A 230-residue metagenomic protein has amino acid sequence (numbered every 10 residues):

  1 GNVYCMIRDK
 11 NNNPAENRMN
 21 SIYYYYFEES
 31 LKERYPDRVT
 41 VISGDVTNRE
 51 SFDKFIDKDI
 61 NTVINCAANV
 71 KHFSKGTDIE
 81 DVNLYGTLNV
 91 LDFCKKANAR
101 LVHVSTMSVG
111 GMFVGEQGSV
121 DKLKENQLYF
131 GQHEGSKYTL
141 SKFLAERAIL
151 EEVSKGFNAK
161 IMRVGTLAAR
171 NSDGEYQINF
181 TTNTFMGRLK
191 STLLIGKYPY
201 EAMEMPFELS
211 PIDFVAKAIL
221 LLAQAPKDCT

Functional and structural regions predicted by a protein language model:
G1-T62, C66: N-terminal Rossmann/SDR dinucleotide-binding element
C5, P226-T230: A recurrent short beta-strand within the Rossmann-like NAD(P)-dependent oxidoreductase core
R8, V46, T106, V164-L167: Active-site loop/turn elements of alpha/beta-hydrolase fold enzymes, especially the short glycine-/histidine-rich
E33-V39, F93-A99, A145-N158: A structural motif corresponding to the C-terminal end of an alpha-helix and its immediate exit/capping segment
N65, F73, T77-D81, Y85-L140 (+2 more regions): Conserved Rossmann-fold NAD(P)-dependent oxidoreductase catalytic core, especially the SDR/UDP-sugar
E80-L84, E134-F143, I178-T182, M205-L209: Short-chain dehydrogenase/reductase
L84-V90, S141-I149, R188, V215: Conserved catalytic Lys-bearing alpha helix of Rossmann-like short-chain dehydrogenase/reductases
G115-K122, L150-E208, I212-A223: NAD(P)-dependent short-chain dehydrogenase/reductase
